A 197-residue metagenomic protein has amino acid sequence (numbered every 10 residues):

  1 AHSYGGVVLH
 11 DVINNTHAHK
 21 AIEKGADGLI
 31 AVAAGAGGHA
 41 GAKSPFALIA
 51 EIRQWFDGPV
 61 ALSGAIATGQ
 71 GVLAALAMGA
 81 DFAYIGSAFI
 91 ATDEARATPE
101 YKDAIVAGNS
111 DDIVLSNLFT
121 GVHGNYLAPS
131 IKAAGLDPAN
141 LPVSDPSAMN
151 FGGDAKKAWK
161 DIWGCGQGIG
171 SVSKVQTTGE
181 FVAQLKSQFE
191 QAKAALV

Functional and structural regions predicted by a protein language model:
A1-I13, W55-S63, A67: Short beta-strand/loop segments at the ligand-binding rim of alpha/beta enzyme cores
H2-G5, L29, T177: Short low-polarity hydrophobic stretches
Y4-G5, K24-G25, F56, M78-G79: Short, structured coil segments at secondary-structure junctions
L9, A36-A40, S63, F89 (+1 more regions): Conserved short-loop catalytic and cofactor-binding motifs
H10-V12, I30-A31, L62, A83-I85: General beta-strand structural signal in soluble alpha/beta enzymes
D11-A50, T92, R96-T98: Glycine/Thr-rich beta-alpha phosphate-binding loop at enzyme active sites
P45-A61, A67-V197: Conserved active-site-proximal phosphate/metal-binding subdomains
